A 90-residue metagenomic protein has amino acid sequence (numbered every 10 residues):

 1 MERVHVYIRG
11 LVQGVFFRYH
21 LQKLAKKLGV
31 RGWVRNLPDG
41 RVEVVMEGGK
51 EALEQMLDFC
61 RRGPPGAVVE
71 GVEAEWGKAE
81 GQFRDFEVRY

Functional and structural regions predicted by a protein language model:
M1-Y90: Intrinsically disordered, low-complexity, mixed-charge
